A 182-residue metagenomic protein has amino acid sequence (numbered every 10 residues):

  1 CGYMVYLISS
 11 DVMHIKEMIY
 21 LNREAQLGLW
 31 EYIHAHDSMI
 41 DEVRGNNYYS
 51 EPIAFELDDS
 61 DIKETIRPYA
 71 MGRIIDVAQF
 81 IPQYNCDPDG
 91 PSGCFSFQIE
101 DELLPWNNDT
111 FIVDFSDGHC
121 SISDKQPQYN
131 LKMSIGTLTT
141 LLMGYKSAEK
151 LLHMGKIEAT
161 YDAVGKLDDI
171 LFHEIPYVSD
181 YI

Functional and structural regions predicted by a protein language model:
C1-I182: Intrinsically disordered, low-complexity, positively biased terminal segments
